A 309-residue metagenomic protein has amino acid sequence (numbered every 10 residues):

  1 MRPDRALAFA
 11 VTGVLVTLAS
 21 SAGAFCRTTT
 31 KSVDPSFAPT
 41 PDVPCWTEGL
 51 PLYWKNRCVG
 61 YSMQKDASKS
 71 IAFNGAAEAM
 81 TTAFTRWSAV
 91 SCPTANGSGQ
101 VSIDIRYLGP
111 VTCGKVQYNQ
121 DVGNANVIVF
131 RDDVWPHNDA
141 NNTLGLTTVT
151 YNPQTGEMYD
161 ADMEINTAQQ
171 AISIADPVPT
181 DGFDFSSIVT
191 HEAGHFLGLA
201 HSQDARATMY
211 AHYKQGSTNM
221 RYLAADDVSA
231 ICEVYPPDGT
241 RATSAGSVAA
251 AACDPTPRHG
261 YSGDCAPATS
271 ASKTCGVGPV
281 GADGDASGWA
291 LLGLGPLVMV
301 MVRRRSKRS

Functional and structural regions predicted by a protein language model:
M1-V11, G284-W289: Bacterial N-terminal signal peptides that target proteins for export
A10-L18, G293-L297: Bacterial N-terminal signal peptides
S21-F73, P136-E157, T240-A245, D254-S270: Disordered inhibitory propeptide/activation segment of secreted metzincin zinc metalloprotease zymogens, centered on
P41, A76-T190: Metzincin-family zinc-dependent endopeptidase catalytic domain
Q154, D160-A175, P179-D184, A200-G278: Metalloprotease/metallohydrolase-associated module, dominated by Zn2+-dependent proteases
V189, A193-G198: Active-site His/Glu-centered metal-binding helix of metallohydrolases
S287-R305: A cross-kingdom C-terminal cell-surface attachment/processing module
K307-S309: Cytoplasmic C-terminal tails of single-pass
